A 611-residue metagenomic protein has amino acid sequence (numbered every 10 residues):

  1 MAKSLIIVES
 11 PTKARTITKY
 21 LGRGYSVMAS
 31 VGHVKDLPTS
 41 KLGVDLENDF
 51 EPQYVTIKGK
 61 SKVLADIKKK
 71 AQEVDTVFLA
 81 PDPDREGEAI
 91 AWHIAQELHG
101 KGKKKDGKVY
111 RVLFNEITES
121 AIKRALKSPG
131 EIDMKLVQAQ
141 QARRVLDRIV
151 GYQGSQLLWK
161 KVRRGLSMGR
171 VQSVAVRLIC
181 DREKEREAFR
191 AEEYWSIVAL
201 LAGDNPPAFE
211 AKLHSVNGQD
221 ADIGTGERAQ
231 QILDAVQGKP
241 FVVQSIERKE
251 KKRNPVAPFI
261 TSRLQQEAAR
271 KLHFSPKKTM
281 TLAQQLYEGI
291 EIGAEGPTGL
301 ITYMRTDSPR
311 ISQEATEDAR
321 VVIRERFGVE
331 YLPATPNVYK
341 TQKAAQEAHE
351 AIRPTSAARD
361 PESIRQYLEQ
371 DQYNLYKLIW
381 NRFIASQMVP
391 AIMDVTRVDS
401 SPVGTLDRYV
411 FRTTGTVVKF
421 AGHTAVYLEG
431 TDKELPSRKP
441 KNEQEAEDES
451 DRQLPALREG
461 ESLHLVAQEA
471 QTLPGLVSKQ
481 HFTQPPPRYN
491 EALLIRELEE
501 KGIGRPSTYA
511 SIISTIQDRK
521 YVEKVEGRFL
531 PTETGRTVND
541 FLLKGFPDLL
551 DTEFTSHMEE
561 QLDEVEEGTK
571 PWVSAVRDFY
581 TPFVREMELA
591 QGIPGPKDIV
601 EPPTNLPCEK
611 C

Functional and structural regions predicted by a protein language model:
M1-R144, H214-S215, G224-Q230, T335 (+5 more regions): Intrinsically disordered, low-complexity regulatory segments
A2-L5, T16, Y25, S155 (+8 more regions): Basic, low-complexity terminal or inter-domain segments flanking catalytic cores
P11-A14, V31-L37, P83-G87, N115-S120 (+6 more regions): Conserved nucleotide-binding/hydrolysis micro-motifs of P-loop NTPases
V55-F78, L178-I179, E267-A268, L375-I384 (+2 more regions): Phosphate-interacting basic helix/loop segments used at nucleotide- and nucleic-acid interfaces
Q72, I117-L201, S245-K252: C-terminal or mid-to-C-terminal helical accessory/interaction module adjacent to the motor/catalytic core
D82, N254-V256, I260, Q265-T279: A conserved hydrophobic secondary-structure block that centers on an alpha-helix together with its immediately flanking
D222-A257, E469: Metal- or metallocofactor-binding catalytic centers and their adjacent structured scaffolds across diverse enzyme
